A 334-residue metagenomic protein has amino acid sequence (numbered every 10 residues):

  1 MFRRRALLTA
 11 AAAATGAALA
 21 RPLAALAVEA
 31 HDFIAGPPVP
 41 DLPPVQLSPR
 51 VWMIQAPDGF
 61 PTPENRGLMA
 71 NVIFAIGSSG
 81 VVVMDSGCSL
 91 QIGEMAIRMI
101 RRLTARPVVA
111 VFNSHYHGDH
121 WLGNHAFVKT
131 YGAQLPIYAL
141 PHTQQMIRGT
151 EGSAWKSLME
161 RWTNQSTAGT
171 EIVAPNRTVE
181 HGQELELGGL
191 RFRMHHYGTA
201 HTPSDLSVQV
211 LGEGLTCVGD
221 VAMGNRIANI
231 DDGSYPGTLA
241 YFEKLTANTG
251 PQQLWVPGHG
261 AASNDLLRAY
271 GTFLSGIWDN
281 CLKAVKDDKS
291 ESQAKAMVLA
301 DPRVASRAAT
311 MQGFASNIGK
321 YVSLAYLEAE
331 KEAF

Functional and structural regions predicted by a protein language model:
M1-A18: N-terminal secretory signal peptides and thylakoid transit peptides that target proteins across membranes
R21-I54: C-terminal segment of N-terminal export signals and the immediately downstream linker at the start of the mature
L26-I34, A247-Q252, A262-F334: Accessory terminal helices/loops
L42-P43, P63-E64, T167-T170, A174-N176 (+1 more regions): Short Gly/Pro-enriched turn/cap motifs at secondary-structure boundaries
P43-L47, A75, G182-L187, W255: Short acidic-hydrophobic surface loop/beta-edge motif
Q46-R101, L206-D220: Conserved beta-strand hairpin/beta-sheet module of binuclear metal-dependent hydrolase folds, prominently
G80-V82, S86-L90, E184, R191 (+2 more regions): Metallo-beta-lactamase
R98-R177, E184, P203: Active-site HxH/HxHxD metal-binding segment of metal-dependent hydrolases
